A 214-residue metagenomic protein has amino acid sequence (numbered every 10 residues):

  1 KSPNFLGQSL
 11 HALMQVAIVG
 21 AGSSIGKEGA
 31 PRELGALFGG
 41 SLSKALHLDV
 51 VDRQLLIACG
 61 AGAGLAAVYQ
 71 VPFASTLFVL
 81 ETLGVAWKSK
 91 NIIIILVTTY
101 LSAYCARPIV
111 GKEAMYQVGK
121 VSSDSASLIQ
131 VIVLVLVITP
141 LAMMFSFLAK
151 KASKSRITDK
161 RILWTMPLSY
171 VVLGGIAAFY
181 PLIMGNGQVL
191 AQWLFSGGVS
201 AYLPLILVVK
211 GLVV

Functional and structural regions predicted by a protein language model:
K1-V214: Alpha-helical transmembrane segments and immediately membrane-proximal extracytoplasmic
